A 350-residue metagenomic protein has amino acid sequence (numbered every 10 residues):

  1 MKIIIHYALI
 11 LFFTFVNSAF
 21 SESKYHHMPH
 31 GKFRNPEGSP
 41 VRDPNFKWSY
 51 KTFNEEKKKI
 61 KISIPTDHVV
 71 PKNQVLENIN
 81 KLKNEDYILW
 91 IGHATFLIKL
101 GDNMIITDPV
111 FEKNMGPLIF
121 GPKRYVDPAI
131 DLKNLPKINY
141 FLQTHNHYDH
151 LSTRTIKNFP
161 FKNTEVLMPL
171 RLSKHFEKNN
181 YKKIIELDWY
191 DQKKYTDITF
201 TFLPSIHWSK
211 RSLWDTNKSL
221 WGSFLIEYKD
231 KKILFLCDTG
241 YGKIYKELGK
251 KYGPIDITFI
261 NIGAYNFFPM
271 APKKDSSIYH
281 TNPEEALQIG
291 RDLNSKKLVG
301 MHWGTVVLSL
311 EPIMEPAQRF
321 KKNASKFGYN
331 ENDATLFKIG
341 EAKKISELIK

Functional and structural regions predicted by a protein language model:
K2-I10: Sec-dependent signal peptide recognition, specifically the positively charged N-region followed immediately by
S18-N134, I226-C237, D256-I262, K322: Metallo-beta-lactamase
E22-M28, F33-P36, Y140, E165-L167 (+3 more regions): Cap/insert and terminal regions of metallo-dependent hydrolase folds
K61-E85, M168-K231, K321-E341, I345-I349: Metallo-beta-lactamase
I98, D108, H145, S152 (+5 more regions): Divalent metal-coordination and catalytic microenvironments
P109-F111, N146, S205-I206, C237-T239 (+2 more regions): Active-site metal-binding loops of divalent metal-dependent hydrolases
F111-P128, W208-T216, N266-H280: Acidic/histidine-rich helix-loop elements that form or flank divalent-metal/phosphate-binding sites at the catalytic
F120-M168, G253-F259: Active-site metal-binding motif and surrounding structural segment of the metallo-beta-lactamase
